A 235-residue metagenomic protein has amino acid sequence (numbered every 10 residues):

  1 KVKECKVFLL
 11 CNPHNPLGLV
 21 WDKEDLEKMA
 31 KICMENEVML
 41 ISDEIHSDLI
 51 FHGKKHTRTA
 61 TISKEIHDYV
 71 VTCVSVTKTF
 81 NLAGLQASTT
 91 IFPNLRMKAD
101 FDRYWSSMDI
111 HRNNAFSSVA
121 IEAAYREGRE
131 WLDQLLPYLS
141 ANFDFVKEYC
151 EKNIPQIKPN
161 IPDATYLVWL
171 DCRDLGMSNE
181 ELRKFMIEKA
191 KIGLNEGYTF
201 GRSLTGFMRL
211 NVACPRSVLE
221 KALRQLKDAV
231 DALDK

Functional and structural regions predicted by a protein language model:
K1-K54: Active-site phosphate-binding strand-loop segment of PLP-dependent enzymes
E35-N36, I66, N153, A190 (+1 more regions): Helix C-cap/helix->beta junction micro-motif
I41, V71-C73, N160, G193-N195: Structural detector of well-ordered beta-strand residues that form the stable sheet scaffold of enzyme domains
S42, L136, F143, L223: Short amphipathic alpha-helical/adjacent loop interface patches that line ligand and macromolecule-binding sites
K64-S140, K147-E148, K152, V230-D231: Conserved core segment of the aminotransferase class I/II
E122, P137-K147, P159-C172: Conserved glycine-rich beta-strand-loop-beta hairpin in the small C-terminal domain of fold type I
F185-L194, F200-K235: PLP-dependent enzyme catalytic core of the Aspartate aminotransferase-like
